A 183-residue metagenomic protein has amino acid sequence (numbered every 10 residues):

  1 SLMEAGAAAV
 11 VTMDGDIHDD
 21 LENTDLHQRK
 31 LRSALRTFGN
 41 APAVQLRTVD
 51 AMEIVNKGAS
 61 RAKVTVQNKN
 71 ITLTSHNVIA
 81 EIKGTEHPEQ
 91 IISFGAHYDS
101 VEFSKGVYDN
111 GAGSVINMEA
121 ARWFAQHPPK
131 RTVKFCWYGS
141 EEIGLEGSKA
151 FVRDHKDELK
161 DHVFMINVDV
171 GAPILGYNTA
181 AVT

Functional and structural regions predicted by a protein language model:
S1-P42, K105: Extracellular/luminal Protease-associated
A8-M13, A43-Q45, I79, I91-G95 (+2 more regions): Structural recognition of the beta-strand scaffold that forms the well-ordered cores of secreted hydrolase catalytic
G15-I17, A51, G84-H87, D99-S100 (+2 more regions): Short, glycine-/Ser/Thr-/acidic-enriched flexible segments
D20-D25, I91-I92, S104-V107, E146-K149 (+1 more regions): Short, solvent-exposed loop/turn and secondary-structure capping segments
R29-V107, E119-Q126, K130, R153: Soluble metallo-hydrolase cores and metallopeptidase-like ectodomains found primarily in the secretory/periplasmic
V49-E53, A112, I116-E119, T132 (+2 more regions): Extracytoplasmic/secreted proteins, especially bacterial periplasmic and envelope-associated proteins
E102, P129, Y138-T183: Metal-dependent peptidase/peptidase-like ectodomains
F103-V115, E142: Short, conserved micro-motifs enriched in small and acidic residues
